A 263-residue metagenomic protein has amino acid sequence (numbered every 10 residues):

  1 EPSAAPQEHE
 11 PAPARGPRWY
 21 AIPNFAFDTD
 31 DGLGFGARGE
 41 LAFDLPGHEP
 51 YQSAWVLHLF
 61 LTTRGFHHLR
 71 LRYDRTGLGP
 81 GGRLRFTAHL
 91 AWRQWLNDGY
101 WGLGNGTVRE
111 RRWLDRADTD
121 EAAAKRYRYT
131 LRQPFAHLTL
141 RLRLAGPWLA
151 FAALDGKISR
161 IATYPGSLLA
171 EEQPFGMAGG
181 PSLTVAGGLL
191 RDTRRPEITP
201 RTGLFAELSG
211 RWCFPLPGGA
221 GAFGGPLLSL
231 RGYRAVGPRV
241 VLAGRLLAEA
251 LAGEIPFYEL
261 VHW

Functional and structural regions predicted by a protein language model:
E1-G99, L149-A153, I161-A162, E171-R201: Outer-membrane beta-barrel initiation region
E8-H9, R70, Q173-A178, S182-W263: C-terminal outer-membrane beta-barrel translocator/porin domains of Gram-negative envelope proteins and their
P13-W19, P46-A54, E110-A122, T163-E172 (+2 more regions): Flexible, solvent-exposed coil segments and beta strand-coil junctions, predominantly the extracellular/periplasmic
V56-L59, E121-R126, L169-G176, W212-G218: Extracellular loop and loop/strand-boundary signature of outer-membrane beta-barrel proteins
F60-R64, H68-A136, A248-W263: Outer-membrane beta-barrel translocator/channel fold
L69, R75, T119-R160, A178 (+2 more regions): Outer-membrane beta-barrel transmembrane strands
L84, R143-A150, V236-V240: Secondary-structure transition into beta-strands, especially the periplasmic turns and strand N-termini that construct
T87-H89, F151-D155, E207, A243-L247: Outer-envelope exported proteins of Gram-negative bacteria
